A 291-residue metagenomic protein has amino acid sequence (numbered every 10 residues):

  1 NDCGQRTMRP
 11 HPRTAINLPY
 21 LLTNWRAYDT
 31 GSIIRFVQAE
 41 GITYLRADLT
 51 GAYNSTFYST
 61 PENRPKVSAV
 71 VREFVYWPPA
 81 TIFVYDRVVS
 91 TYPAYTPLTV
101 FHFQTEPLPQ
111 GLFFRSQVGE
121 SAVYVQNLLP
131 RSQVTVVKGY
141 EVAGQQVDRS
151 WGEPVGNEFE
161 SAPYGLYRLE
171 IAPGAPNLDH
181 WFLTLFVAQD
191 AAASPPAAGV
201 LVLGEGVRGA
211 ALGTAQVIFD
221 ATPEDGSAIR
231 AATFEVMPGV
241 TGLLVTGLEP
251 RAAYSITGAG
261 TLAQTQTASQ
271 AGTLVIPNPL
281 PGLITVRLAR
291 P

Functional and structural regions predicted by a protein language model:
N1, Y124-P130, V136-G139, A215-E224 (+1 more regions): Short amphipathic beta-strand/extended segments with alternating polar/hydrophobic composition
N1-G119, P176-L178, F182, A188-A191: Catalytic and substrate-binding regions of extracellular carbohydrate-active enzymes, especially polysaccharide lyases
Y44-L45, P97, V123, L169 (+3 more regions): A broad, low-specificity signal marking well-ordered, structured residues that form hydrophobic/aromatic
D48-Y53, R87-Y92, Q117-E120, L128-L129 (+5 more regions): Secondary-structure transition/turn motif
T56, P65, Y140-E224: Beta-strand-rich recognition/accessory modules
F57-P61, P109-E120, G144-S161, G260-A271: Solvent-exposed beta-strand/loop surfaces of large extracellular or lumenal domains
T96-R149: Polysaccharide-binding surfaces and accessory modules of carbohydrate-active proteins
P176-L178, V187-P291: Non-catalytic terminal regions with compositionally biased, polar/charged low complexity
